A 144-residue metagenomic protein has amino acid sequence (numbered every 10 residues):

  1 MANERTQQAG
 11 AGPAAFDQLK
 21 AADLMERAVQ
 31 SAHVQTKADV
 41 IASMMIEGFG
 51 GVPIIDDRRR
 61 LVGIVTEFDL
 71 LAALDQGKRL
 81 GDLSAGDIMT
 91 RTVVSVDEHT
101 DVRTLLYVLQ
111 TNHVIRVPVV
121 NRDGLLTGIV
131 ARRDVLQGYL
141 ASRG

Functional and structural regions predicted by a protein language model:
M1-G144: Tandem CBS (Cystathionine beta-synthase) repeat/Bateman regulatory domains
